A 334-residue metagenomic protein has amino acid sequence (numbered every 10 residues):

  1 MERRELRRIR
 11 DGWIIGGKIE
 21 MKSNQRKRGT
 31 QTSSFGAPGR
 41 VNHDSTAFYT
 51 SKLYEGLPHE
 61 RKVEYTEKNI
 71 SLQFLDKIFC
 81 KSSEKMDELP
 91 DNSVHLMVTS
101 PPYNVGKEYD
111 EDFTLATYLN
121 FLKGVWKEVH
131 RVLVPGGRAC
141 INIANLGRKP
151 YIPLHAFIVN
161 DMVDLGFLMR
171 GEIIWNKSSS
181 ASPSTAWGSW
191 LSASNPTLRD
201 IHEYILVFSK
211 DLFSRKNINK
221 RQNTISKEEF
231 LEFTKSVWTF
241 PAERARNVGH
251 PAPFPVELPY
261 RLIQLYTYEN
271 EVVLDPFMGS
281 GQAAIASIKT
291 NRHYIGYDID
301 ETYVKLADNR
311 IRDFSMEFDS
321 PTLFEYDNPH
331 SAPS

Functional and structural regions predicted by a protein language model:
E2-L306, S334: Core catalytic lobe of class I
L306-S334: PRPP-dependent phosphoribosyltransferase catalytic core
